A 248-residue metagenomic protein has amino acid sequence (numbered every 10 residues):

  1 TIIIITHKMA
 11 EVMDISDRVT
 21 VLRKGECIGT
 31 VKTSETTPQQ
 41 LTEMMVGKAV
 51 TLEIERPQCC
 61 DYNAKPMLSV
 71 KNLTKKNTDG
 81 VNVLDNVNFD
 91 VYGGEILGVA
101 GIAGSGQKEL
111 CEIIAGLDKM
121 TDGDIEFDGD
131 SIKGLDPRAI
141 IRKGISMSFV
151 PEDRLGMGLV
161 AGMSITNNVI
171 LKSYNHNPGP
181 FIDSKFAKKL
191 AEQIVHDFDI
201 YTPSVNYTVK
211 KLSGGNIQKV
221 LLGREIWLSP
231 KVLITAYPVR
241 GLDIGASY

Functional and structural regions predicted by a protein language model:
T1-Y248: Glycine-rich phosphate-binding loops of nucleotide-dependent enzymes
